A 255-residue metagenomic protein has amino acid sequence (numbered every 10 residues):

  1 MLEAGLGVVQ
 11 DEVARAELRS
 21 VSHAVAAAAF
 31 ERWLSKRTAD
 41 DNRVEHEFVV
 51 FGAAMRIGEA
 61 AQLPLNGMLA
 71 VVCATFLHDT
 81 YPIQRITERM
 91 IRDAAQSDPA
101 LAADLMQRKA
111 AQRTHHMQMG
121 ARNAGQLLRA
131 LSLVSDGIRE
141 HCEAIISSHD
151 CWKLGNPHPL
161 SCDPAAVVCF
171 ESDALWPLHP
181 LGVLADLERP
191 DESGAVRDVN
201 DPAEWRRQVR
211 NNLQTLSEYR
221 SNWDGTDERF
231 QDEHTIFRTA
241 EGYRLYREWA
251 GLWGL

Functional and structural regions predicted by a protein language model:
M1-L34: N-terminal capping/interface segment
L2-V13, T38-F48, G52-L65, L77 (+3 more regions): Divalent metal-dependent phosphate-bond-processing catalytic cores, especially two-metal-ion Mg2+/Mn2+ enzymes that act
S22-A53, Y81, M90-D93, S97-A111: Active-site flanking loop/helix segments enriched in acidic
E45, N66-G67, H115, G137-H141: Alpha-helix N-cap and coil->helix boundary residues
V49-A53, I57, R113-A130: An active-site-proximal "capping" alpha-helix that borders the catalytic cofactor pocket
A60-Q62, L128-G137: Inter-helical turn/loop segments and adjacent helix faces that build the functional surface of alpha-helical bundle
M68-A95, A100-Q107, G120, E140-W152 (+1 more regions): His-Asp-centered metal-binding catalytic motifs of divalent-metal-dependent phosphohydrolases/nucleases
A100-Q112, A124-L128, K153-P157: Short acidic, glycine/Ser/Thr-rich loop/turn "cap" segments at secondary-structure junctions
